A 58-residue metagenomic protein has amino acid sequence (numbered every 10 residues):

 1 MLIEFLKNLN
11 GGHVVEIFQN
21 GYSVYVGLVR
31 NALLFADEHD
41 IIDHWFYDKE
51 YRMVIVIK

Functional and structural regions predicted by a protein language model:
M1-Y22: N-terminal acidic leader/helix
Q19-K58: Detector for the mature cores of small, proteolytically processed and post-translationally modified peptide effectors
